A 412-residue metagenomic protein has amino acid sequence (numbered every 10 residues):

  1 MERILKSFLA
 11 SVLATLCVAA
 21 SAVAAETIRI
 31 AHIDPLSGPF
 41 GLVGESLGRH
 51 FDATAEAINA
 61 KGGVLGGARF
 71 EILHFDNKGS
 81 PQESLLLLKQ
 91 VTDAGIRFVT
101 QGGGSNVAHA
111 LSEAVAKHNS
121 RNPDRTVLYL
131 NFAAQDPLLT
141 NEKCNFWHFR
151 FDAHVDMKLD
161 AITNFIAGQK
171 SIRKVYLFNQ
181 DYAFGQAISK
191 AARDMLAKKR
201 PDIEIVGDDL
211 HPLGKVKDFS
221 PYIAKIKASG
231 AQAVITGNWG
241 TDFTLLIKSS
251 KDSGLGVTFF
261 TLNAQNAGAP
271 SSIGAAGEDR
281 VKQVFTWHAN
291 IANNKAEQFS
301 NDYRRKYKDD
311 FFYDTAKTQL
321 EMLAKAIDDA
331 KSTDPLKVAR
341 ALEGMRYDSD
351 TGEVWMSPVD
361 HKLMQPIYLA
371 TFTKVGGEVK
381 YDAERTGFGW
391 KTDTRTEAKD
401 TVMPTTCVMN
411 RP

Functional and structural regions predicted by a protein language model:
F8-A19: Bacterial N-terminal signal peptides
A25, R49-I72, A197-D202: Signal peptide-proximal N-terminal region of secreted/periplasmic/extracellular or secretory-lumen proteins
I28, R346-P412: Solvent-exposed, acidic/polar segments of extracytosolic/periplasmic ligand-binding ectodomains
A31-D52, F75-Q82, G103-G104, F178-A187 (+2 more regions): Extracytoplasmic "Venus flytrap"
L42-S46, G62-L139, F151, H211-F219 (+1 more regions): Beta-alpha junction/loop-to-helix N-cap segments that form part of ligand/metal-binding clefts
E83-L86, P137-L138, N145-G254, A289-Q298: Extracellular/periplasmic Venus flytrap/periplasmic-binding protein
V91-S105, N122-F132, K174-N179, G230-G240 (+4 more regions): Periplasmic-binding protein-like
N145, I247-Q319, D328-T333, R385-R411: Extracellular/periplasmic periplasmic-binding protein-like sensory domains
